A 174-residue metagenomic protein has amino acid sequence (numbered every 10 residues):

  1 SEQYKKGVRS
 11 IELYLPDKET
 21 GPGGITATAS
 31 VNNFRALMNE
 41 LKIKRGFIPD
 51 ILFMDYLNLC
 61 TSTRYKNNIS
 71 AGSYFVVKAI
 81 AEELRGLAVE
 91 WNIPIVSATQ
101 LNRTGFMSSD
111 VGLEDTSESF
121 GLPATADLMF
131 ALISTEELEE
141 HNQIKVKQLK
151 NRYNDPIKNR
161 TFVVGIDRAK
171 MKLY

Functional and structural regions predicted by a protein language model:
S1-I48, T116, T161-F162: Cytosolic-facing regulatory segments adjacent to core modules
K5-S10, N58-C60, R64, N102-G105 (+1 more regions): Short acidic (Asp/Glu) and glycine-rich catalytic loops that position anionic groups and cofactors
K6, L13-P16, N58, N67 (+3 more regions): Intrinsically disordered, low-complexity regions enriched in small/polar residues
I11, L41, T63, P123 (+1 more regions): Residue-level detector of solvent-exposed, low-hydrophobicity positions
L13-L15, G21-A27, S62-K78, F106-E114: Flexible beta-alpha connector loops of hexameric P-loop NTPases
P16-K18, P22, M54-L57, A98-T99 (+2 more regions): Generic beta-strand/beta-sheet core signal
D50-P94: Helical hairpin unit composed of two closely spaced alpha helices linked by a short loop
F75-Y174: Phosphate-binding/switch region of NTP-binding enzymes
